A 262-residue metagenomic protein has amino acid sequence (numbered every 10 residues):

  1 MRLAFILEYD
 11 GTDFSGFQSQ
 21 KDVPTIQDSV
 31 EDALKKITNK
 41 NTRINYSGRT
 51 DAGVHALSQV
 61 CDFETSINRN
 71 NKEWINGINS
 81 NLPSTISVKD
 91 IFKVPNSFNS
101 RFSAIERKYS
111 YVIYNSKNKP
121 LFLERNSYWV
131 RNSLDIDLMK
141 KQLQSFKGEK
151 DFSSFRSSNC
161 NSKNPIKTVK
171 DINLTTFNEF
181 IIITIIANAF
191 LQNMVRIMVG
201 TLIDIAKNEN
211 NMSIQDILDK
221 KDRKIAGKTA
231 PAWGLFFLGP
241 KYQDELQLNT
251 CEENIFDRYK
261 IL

Functional and structural regions predicted by a protein language model:
M1-L262: Structured-RNA-binding interfaces characteristic of tRNA pseudouridine synthases
